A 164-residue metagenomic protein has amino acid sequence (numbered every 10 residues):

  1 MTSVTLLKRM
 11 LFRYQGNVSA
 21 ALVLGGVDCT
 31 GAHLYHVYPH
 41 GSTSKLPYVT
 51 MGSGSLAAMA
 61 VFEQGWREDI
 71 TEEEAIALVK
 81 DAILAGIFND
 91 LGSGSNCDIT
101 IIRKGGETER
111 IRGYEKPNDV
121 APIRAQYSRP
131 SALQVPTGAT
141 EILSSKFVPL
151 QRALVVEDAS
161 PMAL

Functional and structural regions predicted by a protein language model:
M1-L164: Long, low-complexity N-terminal extensions
